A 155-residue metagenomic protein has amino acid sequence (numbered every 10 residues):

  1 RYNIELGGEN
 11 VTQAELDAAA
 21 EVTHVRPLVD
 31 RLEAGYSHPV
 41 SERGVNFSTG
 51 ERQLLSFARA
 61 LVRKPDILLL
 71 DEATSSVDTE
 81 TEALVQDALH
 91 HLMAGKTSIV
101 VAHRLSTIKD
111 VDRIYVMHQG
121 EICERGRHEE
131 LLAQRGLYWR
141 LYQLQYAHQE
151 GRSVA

Functional and structural regions predicted by a protein language model:
Y2-N10, A14-V25, G35-R135: ABC-family ATPase nucleotide-binding domain "signature/switch" substructure
V29: Nucleotide-activated donor-binding/catalytic signature segment of Leloir-type glycosyltransferases, i.e., the conserved
A133-A155: C-terminal boundary and immediately downstream tail of ABC-type ATPase nucleotide-binding domains
